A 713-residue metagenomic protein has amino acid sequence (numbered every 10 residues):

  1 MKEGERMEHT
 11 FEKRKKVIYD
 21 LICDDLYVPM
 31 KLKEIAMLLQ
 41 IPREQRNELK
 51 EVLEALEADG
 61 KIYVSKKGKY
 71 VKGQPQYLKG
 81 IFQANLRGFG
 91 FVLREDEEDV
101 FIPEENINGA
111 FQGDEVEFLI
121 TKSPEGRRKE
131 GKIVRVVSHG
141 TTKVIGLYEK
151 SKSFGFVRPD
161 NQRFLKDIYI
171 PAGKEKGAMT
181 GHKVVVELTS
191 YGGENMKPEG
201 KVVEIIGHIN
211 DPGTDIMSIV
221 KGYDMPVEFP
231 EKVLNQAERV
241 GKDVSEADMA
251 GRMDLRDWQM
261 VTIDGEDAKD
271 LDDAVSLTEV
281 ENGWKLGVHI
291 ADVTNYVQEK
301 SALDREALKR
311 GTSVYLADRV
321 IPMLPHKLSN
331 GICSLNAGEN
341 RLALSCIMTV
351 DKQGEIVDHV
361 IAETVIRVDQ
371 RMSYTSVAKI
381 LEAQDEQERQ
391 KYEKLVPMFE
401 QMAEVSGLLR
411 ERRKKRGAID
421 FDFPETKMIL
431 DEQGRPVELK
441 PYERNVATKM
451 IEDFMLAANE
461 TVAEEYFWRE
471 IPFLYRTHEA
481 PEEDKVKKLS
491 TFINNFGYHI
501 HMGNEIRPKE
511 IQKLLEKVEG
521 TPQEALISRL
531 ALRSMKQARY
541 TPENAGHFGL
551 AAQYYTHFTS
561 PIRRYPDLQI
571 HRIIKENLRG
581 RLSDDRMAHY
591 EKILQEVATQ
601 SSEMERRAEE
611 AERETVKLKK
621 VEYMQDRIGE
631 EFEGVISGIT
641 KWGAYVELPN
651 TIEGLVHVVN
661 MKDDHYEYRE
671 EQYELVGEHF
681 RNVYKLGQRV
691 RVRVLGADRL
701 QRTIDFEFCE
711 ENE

Functional and structural regions predicted by a protein language model:
K2-G287, T294-N340, A378-K379, E674-L675 (+3 more regions): Charge-lined substrate channels and their catalytic hotspots, especially those that engage the 3′ end of RNA
M37, V185, S190-Y191, S218-K221 (+4 more regions): Electropositive polyanion-binding surfaces
D99-P103, F164-I170, I652-R669: A short macromolecule-binding patch
